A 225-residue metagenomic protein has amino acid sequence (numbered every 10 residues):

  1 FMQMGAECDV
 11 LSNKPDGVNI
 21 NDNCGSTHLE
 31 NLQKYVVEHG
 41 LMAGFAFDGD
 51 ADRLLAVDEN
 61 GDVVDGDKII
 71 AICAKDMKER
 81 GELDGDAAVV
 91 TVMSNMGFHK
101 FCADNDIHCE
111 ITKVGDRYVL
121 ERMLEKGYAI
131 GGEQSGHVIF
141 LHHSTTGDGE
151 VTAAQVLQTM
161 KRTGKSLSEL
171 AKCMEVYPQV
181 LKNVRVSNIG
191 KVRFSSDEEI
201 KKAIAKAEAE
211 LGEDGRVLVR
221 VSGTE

Functional and structural regions predicted by a protein language model:
F1, D52-I70, F98-H99: Short Gly/Thr/Asp-enriched flexible loops that form oxyanion-binding sites at enzyme active sites
F1-A6, N60-D62, A103-H108: Short, solvent-exposed amphipathic alpha-helical segments in soluble enzyme and RNA/protein-processing domains
M2-V57: N-terminal small/polar loop signature for handling phosphorylated ligands or for N-terminal nucleophile
A6, V10-L11, D62-G81, G149-Q158: Gly/Ser/Thr-rich active-site loops/lids in small-molecule metabolic enzymes that frequently grip phosphoryl groups
C8-S12, A46-F47, A56, V64-G66 (+3 more regions): General beta-strand structural signal in soluble alpha/beta enzymes
S12-D16, K68-A71, K113-Y118, G136: Short, acidic/turn-prone active-site loops that include or flank metal/cofactor- and phosphate-binding residues
L29-L32, F45, D50, A74 (+3 more regions): Buried hydrophobic positions in well-ordered alpha/beta secondary-structure cores of metabolic enzymes
A43, R80-E225: Phosphate-binding and adjacent anionic-ligand microenvironments
